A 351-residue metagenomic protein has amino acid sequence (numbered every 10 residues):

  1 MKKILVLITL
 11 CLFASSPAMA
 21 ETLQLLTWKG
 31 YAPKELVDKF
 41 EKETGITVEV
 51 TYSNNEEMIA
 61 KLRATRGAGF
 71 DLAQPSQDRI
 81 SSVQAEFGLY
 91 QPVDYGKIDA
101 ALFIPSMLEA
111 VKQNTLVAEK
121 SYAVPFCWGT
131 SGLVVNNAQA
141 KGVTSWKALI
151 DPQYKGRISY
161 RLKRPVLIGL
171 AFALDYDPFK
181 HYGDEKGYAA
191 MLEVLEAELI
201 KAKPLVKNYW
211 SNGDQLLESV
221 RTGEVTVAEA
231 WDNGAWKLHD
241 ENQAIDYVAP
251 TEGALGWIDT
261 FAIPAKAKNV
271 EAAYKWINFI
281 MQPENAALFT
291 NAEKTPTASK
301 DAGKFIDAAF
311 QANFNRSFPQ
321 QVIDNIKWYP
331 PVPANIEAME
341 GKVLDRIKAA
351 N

Functional and structural regions predicted by a protein language model:
S16-A20: Sec/Tat signal peptide C-region and signal peptidase I cleavage site
E21-V83, L217: Early extracytoplasmic/lumenal segment of secretory-pathway proteins
Q74-L217: Extracytoplasmic ligand-binding site segments that recognize negatively charged/polar headgroups
R79-S82, V227-A244: A ligand-binding cleft/hinge motif common to bilobed small-molecule-binding domains
G132-Q139, A171-A173, I258-N269, L288-A292: A bilobed periplasmic-binding-protein/Venus flytrap-type ligand-binding module shared by bacterial periplasmic
L192-A202, E241-A265: Periplasmic-binding protein-like
L255, P264-D324: Mature extracytoplasmic/periplasmic domains
Q320-N351: Conserved C-terminal helix/tail region of periplasmic/extracytoplasmic solute-binding proteins
